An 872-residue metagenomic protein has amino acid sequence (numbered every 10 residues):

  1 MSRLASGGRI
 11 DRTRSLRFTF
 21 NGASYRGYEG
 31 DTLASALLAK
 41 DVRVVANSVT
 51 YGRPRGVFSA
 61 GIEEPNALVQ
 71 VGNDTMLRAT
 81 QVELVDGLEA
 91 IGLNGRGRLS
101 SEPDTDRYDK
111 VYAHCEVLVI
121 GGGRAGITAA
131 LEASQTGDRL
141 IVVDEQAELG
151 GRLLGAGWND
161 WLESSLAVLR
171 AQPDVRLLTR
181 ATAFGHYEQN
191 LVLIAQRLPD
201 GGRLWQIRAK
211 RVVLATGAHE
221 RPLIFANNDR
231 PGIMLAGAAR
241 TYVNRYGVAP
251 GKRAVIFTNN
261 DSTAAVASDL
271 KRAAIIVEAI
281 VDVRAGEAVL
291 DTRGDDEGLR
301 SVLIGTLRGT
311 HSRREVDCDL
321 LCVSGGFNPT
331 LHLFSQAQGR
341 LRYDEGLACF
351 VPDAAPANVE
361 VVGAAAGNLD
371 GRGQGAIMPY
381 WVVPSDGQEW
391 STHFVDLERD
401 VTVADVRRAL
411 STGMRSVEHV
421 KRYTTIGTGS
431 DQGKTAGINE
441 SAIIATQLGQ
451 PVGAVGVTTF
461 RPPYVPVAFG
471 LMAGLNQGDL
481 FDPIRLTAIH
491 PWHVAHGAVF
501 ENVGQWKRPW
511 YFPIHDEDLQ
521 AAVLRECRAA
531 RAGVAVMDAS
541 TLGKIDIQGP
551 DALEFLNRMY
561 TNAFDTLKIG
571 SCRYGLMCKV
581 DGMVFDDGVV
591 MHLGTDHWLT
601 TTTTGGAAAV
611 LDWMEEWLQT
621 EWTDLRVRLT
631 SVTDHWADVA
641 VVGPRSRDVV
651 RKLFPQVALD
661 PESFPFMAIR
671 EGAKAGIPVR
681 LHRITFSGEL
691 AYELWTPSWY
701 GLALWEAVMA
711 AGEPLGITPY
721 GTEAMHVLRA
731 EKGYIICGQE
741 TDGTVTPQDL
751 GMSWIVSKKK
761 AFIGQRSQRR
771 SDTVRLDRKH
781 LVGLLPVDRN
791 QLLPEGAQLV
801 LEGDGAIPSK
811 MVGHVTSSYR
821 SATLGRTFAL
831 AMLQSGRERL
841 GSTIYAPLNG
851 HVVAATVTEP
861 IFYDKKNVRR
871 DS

Functional and structural regions predicted by a protein language model:
M1-I484, G850: Residues forming the flavin
R43-A46, T561-I569, V657-E662, G712-P714: Cytochrome P450 catalytic domain signature, combining two hallmark sequence patches
V143, A218, L524-S540, V584-H597 (+2 more regions): Residues forming anionic-ligand binding surfaces in small-molecule and nucleic-acid pockets of primarily soluble enzymes
A364, Q505, G549, G643 (+1 more regions): Active-site glycine-centered loops adjacent to acidic/histidine catalytic or metal-binding residues that shape
N439, Q447-C578, M583: Acidic, proline/glycine-enriched N-terminal capping motif
I489-H490, V494-A495, R508, G594-D596 (+1 more regions): Conserved, structured C-terminal
D565-D596, T601-W613, W617: Well-ordered mid-protein domain cores that form the structural environment of catalytic cofactors
